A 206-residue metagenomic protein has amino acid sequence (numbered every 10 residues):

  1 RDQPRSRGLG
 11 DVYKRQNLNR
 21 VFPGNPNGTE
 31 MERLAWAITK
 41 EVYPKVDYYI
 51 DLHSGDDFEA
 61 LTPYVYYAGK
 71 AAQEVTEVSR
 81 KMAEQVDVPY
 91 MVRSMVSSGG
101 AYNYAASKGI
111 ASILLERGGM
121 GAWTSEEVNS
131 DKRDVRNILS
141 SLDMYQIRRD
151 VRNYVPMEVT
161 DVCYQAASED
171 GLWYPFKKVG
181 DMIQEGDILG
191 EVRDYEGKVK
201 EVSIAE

Functional and structural regions predicted by a protein language model:
D2-L9, Y13: Single conserved hydrophobic/aromatic residue that forms the stacking wall/gate of nucleotide- or nucleobase-binding
Q16, K40-K45, V65-E206: C-terminal accessory segments enriched in acidic
L18, F22-D47: Catalytic-core regions of hydrolytic enzymes
H53: Histidine-centered divalent metal-coordination motifs
F58: Active-site histidine-anchored catalytic micro-motif
